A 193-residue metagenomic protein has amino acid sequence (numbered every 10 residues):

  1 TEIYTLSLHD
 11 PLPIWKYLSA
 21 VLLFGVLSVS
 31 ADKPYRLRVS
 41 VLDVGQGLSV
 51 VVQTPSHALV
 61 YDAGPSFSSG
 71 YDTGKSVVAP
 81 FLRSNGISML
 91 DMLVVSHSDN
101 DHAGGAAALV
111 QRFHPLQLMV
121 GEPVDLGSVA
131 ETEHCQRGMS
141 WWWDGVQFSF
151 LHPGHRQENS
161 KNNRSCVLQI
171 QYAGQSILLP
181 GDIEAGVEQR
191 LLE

Functional and structural regions predicted by a protein language model:
T1-L6: Short, exposed "boundary/linker" segments that immediately precede the start of a downstream structural module
S7-E193: Non-globular, low-confidence helical/coil segments that flank catalytic cores
